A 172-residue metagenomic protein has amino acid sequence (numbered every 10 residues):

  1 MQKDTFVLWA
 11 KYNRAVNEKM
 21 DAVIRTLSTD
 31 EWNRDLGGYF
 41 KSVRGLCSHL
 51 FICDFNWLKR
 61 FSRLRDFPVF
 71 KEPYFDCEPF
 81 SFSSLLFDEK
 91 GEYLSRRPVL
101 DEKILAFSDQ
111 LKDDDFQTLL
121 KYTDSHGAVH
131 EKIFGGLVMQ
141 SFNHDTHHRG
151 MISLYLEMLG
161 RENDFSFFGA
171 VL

Functional and structural regions predicted by a protein language model:
M1-D4: Basic/polar N-terminal segments that are highly enriched at the extreme N-terminus, encompassing both cleavable
V7-D21, T29-P79, D124-L172: Short, contiguous alpha-helical
F80-Y122, K132-H148: Acidic/histidine-rich alpha-helical segments that form the ligand environment of transition-metal centers
